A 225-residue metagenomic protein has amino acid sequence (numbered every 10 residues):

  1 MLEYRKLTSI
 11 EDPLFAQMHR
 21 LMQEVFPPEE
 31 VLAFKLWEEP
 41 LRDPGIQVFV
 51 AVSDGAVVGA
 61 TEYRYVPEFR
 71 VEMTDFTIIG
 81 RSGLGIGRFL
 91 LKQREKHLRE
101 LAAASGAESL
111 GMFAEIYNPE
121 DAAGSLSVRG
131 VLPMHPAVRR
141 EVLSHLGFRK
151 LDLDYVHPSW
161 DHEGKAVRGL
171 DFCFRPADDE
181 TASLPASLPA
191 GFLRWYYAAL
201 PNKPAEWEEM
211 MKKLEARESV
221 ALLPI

Functional and structural regions predicted by a protein language model:
M1-L36, V50-V52: Short amphipathic alpha-helix that is part of the acyltransferase structural core
L2-E3, L7-I10, A103-I225: Terminal substrate-recognition subdomain of acyl/acetyltransferases
E39-V50, K165-A166: A short helix-loop-beta-strand connector motif used in the catalytic cores of GNAT acetyltransferases and, in some
V50, A56-R64, E72-I78: Conserved beta-strand in the GNAT
V52-D54, R175-P176: Active-site beta-strand termini and strand-to-loop segments that position acidic
Y65-T74, S82, A107-L110: A conserved beta-turn-beta hairpin within the catalytic core of GNAT-like acetyltransferases that forms part
F76-G85, N118: A short, internal acetyl-CoA/4′-phosphopantetheine-binding micro-motif in the GNAT/acyltransferase core
G83-E100, S109: Conserved acetyl-CoA-binding loop-helix of GNAT-fold acetyltransferases
